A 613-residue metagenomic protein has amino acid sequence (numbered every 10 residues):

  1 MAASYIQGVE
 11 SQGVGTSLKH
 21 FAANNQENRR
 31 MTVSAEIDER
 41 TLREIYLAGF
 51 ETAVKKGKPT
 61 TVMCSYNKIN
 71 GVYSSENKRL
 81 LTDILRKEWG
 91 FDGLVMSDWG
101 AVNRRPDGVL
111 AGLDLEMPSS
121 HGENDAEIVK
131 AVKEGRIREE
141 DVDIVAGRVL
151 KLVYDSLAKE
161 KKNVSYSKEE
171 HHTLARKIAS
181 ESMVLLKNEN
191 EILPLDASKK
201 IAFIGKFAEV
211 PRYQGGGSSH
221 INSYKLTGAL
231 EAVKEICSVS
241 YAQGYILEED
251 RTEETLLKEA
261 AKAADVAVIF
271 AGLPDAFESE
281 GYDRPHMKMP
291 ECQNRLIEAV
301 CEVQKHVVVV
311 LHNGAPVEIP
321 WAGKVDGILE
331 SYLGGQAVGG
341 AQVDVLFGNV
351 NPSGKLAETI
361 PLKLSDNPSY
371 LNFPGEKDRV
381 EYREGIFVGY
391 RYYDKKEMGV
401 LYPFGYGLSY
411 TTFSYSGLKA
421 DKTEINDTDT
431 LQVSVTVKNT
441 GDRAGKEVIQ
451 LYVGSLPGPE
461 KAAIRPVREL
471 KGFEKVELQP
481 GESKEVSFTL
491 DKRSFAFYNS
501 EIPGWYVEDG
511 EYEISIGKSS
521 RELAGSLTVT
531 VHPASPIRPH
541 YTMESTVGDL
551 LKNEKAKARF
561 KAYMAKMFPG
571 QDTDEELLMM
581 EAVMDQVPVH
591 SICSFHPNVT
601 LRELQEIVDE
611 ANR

Functional and structural regions predicted by a protein language model:
M1-F497, E511-I516, S520: Glycoside hydrolase catalytic-domain context in secreted enzymes
G8, R559-Y563, E610: Generic non-transmembrane alpha-helical segments
P503, E508-G510: A glycine-anchored, Pro-Gly-centered beta-turn/N-cap motif
R521-I537: Short beta-strand elements
H532-K552: Low-complexity, Pro/Ser/Thr- and charge-rich linker/hinge segments at domain boundaries
S545-Q586: Charged/polar low-complexity intrinsically disordered segments, enriched in acidic residues
Q571-R613: Compact alpha-helical subdomains of small soluble proteins
